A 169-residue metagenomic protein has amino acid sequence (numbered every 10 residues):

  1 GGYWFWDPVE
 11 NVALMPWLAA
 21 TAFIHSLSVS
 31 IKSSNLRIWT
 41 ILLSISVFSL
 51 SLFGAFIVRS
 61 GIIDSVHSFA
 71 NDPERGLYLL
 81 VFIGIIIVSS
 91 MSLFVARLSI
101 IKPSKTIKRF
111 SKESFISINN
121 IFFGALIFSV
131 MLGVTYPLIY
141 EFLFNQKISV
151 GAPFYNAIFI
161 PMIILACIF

Functional and structural regions predicted by a protein language model:
G1, P8-I31, L36-D64, D72-K102 (+2 more regions): Hydrophobic cores of alpha-helical transmembrane segments in multi-pass integral membrane proteins
R109-F110: Short, Lys/Arg-rich N-terminal segment immediately upstream of the first membrane anchor
K147-S149: Perimembrane loop-to-helix junctions flanking transmembrane segments
